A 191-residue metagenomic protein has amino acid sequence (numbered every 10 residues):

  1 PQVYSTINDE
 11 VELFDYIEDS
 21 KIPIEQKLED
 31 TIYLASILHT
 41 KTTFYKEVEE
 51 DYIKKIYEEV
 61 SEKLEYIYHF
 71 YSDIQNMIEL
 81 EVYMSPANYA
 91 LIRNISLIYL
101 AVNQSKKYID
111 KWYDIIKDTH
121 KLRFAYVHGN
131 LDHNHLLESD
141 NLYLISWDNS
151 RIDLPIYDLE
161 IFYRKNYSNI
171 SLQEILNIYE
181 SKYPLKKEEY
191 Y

Functional and structural regions predicted by a protein language model:
P1-I56: ATP-binding pocket architecture of kinase catalytic cores
S20-K21, E50-Y126: ATP-dependent phospho-/nucleotidyl transfer catalytic cores
S20-K21, H133, Y167-S168: Short acidic, S/G/P-rich loop/turn micro-motifs used as interaction or catalytic elements
D30-I37, L97, E174, I178: Long, highly charged amphipathic alpha-helices
K107-L159: Active-site acidic catalytic loop and adjacent metal/ATP-binding pocket of ATP-dependent phosphoryl transfer enzymes
P155-L185: Active-site activation/catalytic loop segments of kinase-like enzymes and analogous catalytic loops in related
L185-Y191: C-terminal structured domain segments
